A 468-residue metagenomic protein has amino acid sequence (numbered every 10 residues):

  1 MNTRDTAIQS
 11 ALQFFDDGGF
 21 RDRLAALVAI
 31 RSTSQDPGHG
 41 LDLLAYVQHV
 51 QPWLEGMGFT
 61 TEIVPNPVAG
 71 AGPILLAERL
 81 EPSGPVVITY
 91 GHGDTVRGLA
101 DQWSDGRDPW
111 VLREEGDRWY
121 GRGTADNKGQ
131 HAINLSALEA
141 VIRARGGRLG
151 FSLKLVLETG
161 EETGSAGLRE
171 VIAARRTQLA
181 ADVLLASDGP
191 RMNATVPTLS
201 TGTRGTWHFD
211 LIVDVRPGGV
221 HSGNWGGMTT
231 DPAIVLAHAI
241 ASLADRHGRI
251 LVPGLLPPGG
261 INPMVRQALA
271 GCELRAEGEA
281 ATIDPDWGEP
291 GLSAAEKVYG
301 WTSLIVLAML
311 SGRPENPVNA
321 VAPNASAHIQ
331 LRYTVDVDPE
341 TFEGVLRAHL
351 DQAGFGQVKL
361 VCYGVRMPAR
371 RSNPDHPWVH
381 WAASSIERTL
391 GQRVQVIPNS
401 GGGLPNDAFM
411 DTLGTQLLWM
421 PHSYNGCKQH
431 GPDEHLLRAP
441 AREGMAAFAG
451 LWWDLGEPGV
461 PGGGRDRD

Functional and structural regions predicted by a protein language model:
N2-A100, N324-S326, T341, E443: N-terminal helical capping/dimerization or prosegment-like subdomains of hydrolases acting on amide or phosphate bonds
G84-K154, T177, E443: Active-site metal-coordination/substrate-binding segment of hydrolases, especially metallo-dependent peptidases
D94, L243-H247, R347-G356: A common structural junction motif
A125, P217, L331-P339: A generic structural motif
G150-D231: Histidine/acidic-residue-rich, glycine-tolerant segments that coordinate divalent metal ions
N193-A194, I250-N316, A320-N324, V335-V345 (+2 more regions): An extended, acidic, His-containing surface patch that forms the Zn2+-binding/catalytic region of metallohydrolases
G226-H247: A short core secondary-structure module
